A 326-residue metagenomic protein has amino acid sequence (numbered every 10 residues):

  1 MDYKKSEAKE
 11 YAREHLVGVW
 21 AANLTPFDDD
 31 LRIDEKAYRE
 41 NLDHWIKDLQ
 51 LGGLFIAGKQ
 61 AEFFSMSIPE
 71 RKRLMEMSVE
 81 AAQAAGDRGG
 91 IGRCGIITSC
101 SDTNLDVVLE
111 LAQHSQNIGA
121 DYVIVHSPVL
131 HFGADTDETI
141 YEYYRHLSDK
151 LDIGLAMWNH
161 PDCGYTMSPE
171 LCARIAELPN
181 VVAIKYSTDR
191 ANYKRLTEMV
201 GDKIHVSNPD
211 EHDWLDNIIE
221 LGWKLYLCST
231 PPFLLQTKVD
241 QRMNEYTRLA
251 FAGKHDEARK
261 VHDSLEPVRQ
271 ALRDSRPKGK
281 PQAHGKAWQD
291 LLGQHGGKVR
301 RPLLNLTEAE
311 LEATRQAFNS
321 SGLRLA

Functional and structural regions predicted by a protein language model:
D2-G164, P302-N305, R324: Active-site beta->alpha loop and helix N-cap motifs at the rims of alpha/beta catalytic domains
D2-K9, G18-T25, H44-L51, G222-W223 (+1 more regions): C-terminal alpha-helical cap/extension of soluble enzyme domains
L31, W45, S78, S115 (+7 more regions): Conserved, mostly hydrophobic/aromatic
Y38, M75, V108, Y193 (+2 more regions): A general structural signal for well-ordered alpha-helical segments in protein cores
M66-S67, L109, D135-E138, S168-P169 (+3 more regions): Short secondary-structure transition/capping segments
H146-D149, P161-R269, R273-P277: Catalytic alpha/beta core domains of metabolic enzymes, predominantly
